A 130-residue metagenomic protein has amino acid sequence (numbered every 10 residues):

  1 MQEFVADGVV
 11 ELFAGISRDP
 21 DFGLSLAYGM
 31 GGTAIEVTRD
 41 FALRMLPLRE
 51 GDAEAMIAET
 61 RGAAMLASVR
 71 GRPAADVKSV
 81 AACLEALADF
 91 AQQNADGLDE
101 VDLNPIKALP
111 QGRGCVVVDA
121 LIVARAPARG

Functional and structural regions predicted by a protein language model:
M1-G130: ATP-dependent carboxylate/acyl-activation modules
